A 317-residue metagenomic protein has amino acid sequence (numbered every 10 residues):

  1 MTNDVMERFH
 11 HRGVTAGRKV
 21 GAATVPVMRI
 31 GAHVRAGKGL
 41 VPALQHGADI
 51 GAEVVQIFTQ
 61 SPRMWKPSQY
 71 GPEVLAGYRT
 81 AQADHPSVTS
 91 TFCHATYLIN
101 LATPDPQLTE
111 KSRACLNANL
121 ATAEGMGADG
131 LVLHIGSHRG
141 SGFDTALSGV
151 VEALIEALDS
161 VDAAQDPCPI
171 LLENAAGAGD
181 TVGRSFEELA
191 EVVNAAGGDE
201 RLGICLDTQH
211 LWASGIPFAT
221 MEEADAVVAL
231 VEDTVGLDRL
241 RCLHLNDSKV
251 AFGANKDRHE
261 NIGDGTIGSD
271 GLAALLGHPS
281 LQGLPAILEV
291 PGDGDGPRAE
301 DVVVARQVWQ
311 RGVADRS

Functional and structural regions predicted by a protein language model:
T2-A95, I99, T103-L120, R311-S317: N-terminal pre-domain/capping segments
M6-F9, F186, A190-S317: Histidine-acidic metal/acid-base catalytic patches
H33-G37, Q60-P62, A95-L98, G136-H138 (+4 more regions): Active-site beta-loop-alpha junctions enriched in small/polar residues
L40, L75, S112, L116 (+8 more regions): Aromatic/hydrophobic pocket-lining residues that form the small-molecule binding cavity in soluble enzyme cores
L44, D49-G51, M64, Y70-G71 (+10 more regions): Hydrophobic/basic alpha-helical segments enriched in Actinobacteria
Q45-G51, G71-F92, N119-G127, L158-Q165 (+3 more regions): Acidic (Asp/Glu)-rich catalytic clusters
G47, H94, S112, A123 (+5 more regions): Conserved, mostly hydrophobic/aromatic
L101-G203: Active-site acidic/histidine proton-transfer and metal-coordination neighborhood in alpha/beta enzyme cores
